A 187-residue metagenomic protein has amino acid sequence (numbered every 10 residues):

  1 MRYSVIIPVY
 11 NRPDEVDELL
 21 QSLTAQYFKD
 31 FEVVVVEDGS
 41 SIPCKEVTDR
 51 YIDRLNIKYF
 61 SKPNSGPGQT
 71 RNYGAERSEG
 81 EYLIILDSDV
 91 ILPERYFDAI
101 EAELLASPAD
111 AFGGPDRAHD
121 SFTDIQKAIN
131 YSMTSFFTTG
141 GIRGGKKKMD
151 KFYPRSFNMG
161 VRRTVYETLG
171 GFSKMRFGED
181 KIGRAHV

Functional and structural regions predicted by a protein language model:
M1-A25: N-proximal low-complexity "stem/linker" segments adjacent to membrane-targeting elements
R2-S4, E32, I182: Cell-envelope/extracellular polymer assembly enzymes that use nucleotide-activated donors
L20-S61: Acidic donor-binding segment of Leloir-type glycosyltransferases
K62-S78, A99, Y153-F157: Glycine-rich, basic loop-to-helix element that forms the pyrophosphate-binding segment of sugar-nucleotide handling
L83: Short aromatic/hydrophobic "clamp" motif used to bind/position activated sugar donors
E94-K127, Y131: Conserved donor NDP-sugar-binding/catalytic core segment of glycosyltransferases
A118, G141-G160, M175-G178: A recurrent flexible, glycine/aromatic-enriched loop bordering the glycosyltransferase active site that acts as
N158-M159, V165-G170, R176-H186: A short, conserved alpha-helix in the catalytic core of glycosyltransferases
